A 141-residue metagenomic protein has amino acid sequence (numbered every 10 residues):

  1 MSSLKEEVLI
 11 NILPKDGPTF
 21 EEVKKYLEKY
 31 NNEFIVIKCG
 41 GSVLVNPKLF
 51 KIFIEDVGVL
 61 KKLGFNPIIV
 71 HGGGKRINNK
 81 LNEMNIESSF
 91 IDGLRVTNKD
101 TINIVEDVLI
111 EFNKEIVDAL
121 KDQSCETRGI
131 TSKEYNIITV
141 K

Functional and structural regions predicted by a protein language model:
M1-K141: Nucleotide/pyrophosphate-binding catalytic subdomain
